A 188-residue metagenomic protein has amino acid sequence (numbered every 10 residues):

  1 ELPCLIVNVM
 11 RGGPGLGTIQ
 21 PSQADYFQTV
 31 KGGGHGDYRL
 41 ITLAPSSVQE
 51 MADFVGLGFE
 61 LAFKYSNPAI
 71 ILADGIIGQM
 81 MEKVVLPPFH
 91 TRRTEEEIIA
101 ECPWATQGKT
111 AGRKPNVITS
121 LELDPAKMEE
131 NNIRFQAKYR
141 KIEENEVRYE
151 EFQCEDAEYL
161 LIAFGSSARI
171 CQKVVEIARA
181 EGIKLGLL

Functional and structural regions predicted by a protein language model:
E1, N8-L16, S47-Q49, G75-I77: Acidic, glycine-rich active-site loops and adjacent beta-strand->loop/helix elements that engage anionic groups
G15-S22, D53-G56, M80-P87, T91 (+1 more regions): Short acidic, glycine/serine/threonine-rich loops at helix termini
T18-S22, N131-V147, A163-C171: A general structural motif
Q20-G75: Conserved thiamine diphosphate
S66-E151: Conformationally flexible catalytic loops at phosphate/diphosphate-handling active centers
R148, C154-K184: Redox- and metal-dependent alpha/beta enzyme cores, enriched for Fe-S-associated oxidoreductases and cofactor-handling
